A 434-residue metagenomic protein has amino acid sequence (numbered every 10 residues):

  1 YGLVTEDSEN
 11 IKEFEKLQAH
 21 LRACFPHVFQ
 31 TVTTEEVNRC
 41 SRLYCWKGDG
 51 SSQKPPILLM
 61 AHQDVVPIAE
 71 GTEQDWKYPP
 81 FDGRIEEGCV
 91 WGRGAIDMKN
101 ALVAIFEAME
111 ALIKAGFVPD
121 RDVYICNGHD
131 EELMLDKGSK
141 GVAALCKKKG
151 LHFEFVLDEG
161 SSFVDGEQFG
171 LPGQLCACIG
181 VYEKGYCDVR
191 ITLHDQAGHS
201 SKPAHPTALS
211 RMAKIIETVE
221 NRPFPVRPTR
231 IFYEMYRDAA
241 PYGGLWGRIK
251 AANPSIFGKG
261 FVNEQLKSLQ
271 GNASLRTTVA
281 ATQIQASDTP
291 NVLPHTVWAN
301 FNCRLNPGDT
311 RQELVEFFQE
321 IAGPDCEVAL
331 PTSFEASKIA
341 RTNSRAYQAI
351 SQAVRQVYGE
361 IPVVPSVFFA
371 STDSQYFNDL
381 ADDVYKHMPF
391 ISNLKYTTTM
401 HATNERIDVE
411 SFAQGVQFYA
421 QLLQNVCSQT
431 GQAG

Functional and structural regions predicted by a protein language model:
Y1-R93, L112-R121, F301: Acidic/His- and Gly-rich active-site-bordering loop/insert found across diverse amide/peptide-bond hydrolases
E35-V37, L43, S51-P55, V164-D165 (+6 more regions): An extended, acidic, His-containing surface patch that forms the Zn2+-binding/catalytic region of metallohydrolases
R39, Y78, D120, L151-H152 (+4 more regions): Short, solvent-exposed loop/turn segments at the edges of secondary structure
W46, L193, C303-L305: Hydrophobic beta-strand positions in extracellular immunoglobulin-like domains
C89-C178: Acidic/histidine-rich catalytic neighborhood of metal-dependent amide-processing enzymes
D136-L145, S201-P225: A short core secondary-structure module
G160-S161, G173-D188, H387-T397, H401: Flexible glycine/proline-rich, aromatic-decorated loop/lid segments
